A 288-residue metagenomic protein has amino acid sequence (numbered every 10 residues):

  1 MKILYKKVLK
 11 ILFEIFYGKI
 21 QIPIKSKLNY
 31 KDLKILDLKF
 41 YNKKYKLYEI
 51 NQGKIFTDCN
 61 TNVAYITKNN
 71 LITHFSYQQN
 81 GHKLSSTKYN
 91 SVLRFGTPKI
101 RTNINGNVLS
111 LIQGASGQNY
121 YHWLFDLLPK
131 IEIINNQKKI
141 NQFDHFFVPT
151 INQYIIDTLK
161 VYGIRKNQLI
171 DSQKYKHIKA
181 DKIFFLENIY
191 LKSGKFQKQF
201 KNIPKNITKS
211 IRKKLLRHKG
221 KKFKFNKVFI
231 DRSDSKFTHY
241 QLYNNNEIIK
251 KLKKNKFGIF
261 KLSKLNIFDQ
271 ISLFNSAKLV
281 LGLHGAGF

Functional and structural regions predicted by a protein language model:
M1-F288: The feature primarily captures lumenal catalytic ectodomains of type II secretory-pathway glycosyltransferases
